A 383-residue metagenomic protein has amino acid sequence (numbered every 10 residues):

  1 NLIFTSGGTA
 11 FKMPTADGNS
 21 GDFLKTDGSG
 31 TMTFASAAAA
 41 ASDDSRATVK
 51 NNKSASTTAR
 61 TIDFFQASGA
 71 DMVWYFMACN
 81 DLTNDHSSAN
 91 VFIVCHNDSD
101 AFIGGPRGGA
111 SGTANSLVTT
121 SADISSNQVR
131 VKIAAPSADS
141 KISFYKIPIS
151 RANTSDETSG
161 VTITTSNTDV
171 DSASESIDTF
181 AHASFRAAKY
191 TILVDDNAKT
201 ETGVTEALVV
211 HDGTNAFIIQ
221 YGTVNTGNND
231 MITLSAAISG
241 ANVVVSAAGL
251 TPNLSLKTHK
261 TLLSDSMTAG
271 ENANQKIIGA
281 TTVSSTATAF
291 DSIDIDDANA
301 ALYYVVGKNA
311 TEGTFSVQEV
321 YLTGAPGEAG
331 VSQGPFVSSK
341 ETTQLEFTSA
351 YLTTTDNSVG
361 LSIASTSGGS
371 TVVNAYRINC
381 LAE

Functional and structural regions predicted by a protein language model:
N1-A40, Q66-V73, A78-S88, C95-S99 (+17 more regions): Extracellular repetitive beta-rich solenoid segments
N1-M13, S20, S29-F64, K141 (+3 more regions): Glycine-rich, low-complexity segments
S45-V49, N84-S87, D100-G104, S155-T164 (+5 more regions): Surface-exposed loop/edge segments in extracytoplasmic proteins
K50-S54, A101-S111, N167-D169, F217-N225 (+2 more regions): Transition segment at domain starts
V73, S143, A188, I219 (+5 more regions): Intrinsically disordered, low-complexity segments enriched in small/polar residues
V91-F92, A207, E319: Short Gly/aromatic-enriched secondary-structure transition segments
S116-V161, I232-N274, Q344-E383: Extracellular jelly-roll beta-sandwich "head" domains, especially the C-terminal globular C1q domain
